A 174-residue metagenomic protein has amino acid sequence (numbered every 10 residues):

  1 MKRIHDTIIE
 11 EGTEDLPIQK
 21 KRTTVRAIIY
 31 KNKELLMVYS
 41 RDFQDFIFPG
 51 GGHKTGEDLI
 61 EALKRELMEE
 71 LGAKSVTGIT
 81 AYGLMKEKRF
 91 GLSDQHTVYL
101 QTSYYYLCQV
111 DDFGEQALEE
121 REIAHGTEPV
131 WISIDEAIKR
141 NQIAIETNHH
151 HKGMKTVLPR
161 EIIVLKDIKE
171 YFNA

Functional and structural regions predicted by a protein language model:
M1-R26: Acidic, metal-coordinating catalytic segment for phosphate/diphosphate chemistry, firing primarily on the Nudix
T23-V25, K33, T102-Y104, T127: Change "...and in nucleic-acid phosphodiester-cleaving endonucleases..." to "...and in nucleic-acid processing enzymes
A27, A81, Y104-Y106: A structural signal for short, well-ordered beta-strand segments
Y30, E34-A73: Conserved Nudix-box catalytic region and its N-terminal flanking loop in Nudix hydrolases and closely related
K33-L35, F43-D45, K54, K86-R89 (+1 more regions): Short, charged/polar surface micro-motifs in flexible loops or helix N-caps
K74-L84: A short coil-to-beta-strand element that immediately follows conserved catalytic motifs
K88-A117, V130: Active-site-adjacent beta-strand/loop module that shapes the phosphate/pyrophosphate-binding cleft
G114-A174: Nudix hydrolase/Nudix homology domain
